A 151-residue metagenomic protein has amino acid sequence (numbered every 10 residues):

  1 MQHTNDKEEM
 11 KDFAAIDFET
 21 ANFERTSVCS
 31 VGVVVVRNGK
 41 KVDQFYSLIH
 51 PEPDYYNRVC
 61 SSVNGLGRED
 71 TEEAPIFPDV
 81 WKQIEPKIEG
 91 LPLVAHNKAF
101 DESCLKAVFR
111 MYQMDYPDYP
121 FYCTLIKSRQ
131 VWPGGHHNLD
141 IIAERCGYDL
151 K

Functional and structural regions predicted by a protein language model:
M1-Y119, P133-L150: Conserved non-catalytic scaffold segment of RNase H-like nuclease domains
F121-W132: Catalytic subdomain that performs nucleotidyl-dependent activation
